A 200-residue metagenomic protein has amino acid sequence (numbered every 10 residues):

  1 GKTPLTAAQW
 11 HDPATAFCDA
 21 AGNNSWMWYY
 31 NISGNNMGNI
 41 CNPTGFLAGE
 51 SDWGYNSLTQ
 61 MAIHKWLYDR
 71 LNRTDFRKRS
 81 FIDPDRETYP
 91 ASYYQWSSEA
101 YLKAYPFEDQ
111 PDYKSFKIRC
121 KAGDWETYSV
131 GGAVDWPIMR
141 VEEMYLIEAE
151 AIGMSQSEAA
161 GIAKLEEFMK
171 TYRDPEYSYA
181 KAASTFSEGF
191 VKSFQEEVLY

Functional and structural regions predicted by a protein language model:
G1-T44, R70-Y200: Acidic/polar-rich alpha-helix caps and helix-coil junctions
A48-K65: Short, cationic low-complexity segments
